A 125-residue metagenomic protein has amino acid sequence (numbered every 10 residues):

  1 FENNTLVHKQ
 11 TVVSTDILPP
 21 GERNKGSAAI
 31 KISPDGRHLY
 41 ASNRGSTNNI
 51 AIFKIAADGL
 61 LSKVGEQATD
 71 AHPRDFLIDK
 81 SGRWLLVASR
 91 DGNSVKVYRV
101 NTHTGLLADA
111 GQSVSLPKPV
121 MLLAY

Functional and structural regions predicted by a protein language model:
F1-H8, I52-L60, R99-L106: Short loop/turn segments immediately following beta-strands, especially the blade-tip and inter-blade linker loops
V13-G21, S62-Q67, D109-V114: A short beta-strand motif characteristic of beta-propeller blades
A28-A29, R74, V120: Structural signature of WD-repeat beta-propeller blades
D35-R37, S81-R83: Short coil/turn segments that connect the beta-strands within blades of beta-propeller domains
R44-G45, R90-D91, V100: Short loop/turn segments immediately following the C-termini of beta-strands
